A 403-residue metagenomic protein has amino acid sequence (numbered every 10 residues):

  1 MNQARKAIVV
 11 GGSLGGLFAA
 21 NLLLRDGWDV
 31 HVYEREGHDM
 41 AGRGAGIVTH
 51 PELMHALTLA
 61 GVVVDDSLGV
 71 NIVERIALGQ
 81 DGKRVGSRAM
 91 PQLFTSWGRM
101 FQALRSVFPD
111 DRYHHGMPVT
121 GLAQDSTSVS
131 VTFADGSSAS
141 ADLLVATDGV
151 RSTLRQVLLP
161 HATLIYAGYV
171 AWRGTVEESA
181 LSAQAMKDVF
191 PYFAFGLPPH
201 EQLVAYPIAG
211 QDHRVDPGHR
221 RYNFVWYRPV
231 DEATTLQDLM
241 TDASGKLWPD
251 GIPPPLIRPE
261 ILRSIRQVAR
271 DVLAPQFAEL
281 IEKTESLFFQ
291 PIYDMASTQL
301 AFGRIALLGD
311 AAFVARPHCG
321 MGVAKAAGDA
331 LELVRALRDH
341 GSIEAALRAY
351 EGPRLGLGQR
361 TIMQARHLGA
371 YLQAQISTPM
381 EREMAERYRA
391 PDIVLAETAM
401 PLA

Functional and structural regions predicted by a protein language model:
M1-R5, R25, P255, D271-E279 (+3 more regions): C-terminal helical "tail/cap" subdomain of flavin- and related membrane-associated enzymes
A4, G27, V64, I72 (+3 more regions): Short, well-ordered alpha-helix to beta-strand connector turns
V9-H31, E36, V145-A146, W172 (+3 more regions): Conserved mid-domain beta->alpha element of the FAD-binding
E36-D110, L372: Active-site-adjacent segment of FAD-dependent monooxygenases/related oxidoreductases
R43-G44, A60-G61, L158, C319 (+1 more regions): Short, flexible helix/strand-to-coil boundary loops that buttress conserved ligand/catalytic motifs in alpha/beta
K83-R84, P91, T95, Q102-V268: Conserved FAD-binding catalytic core of PHBH/FMO-like flavoproteins
D238-L308: Flexible internal linker/loop segments at domain or repeat junctions
